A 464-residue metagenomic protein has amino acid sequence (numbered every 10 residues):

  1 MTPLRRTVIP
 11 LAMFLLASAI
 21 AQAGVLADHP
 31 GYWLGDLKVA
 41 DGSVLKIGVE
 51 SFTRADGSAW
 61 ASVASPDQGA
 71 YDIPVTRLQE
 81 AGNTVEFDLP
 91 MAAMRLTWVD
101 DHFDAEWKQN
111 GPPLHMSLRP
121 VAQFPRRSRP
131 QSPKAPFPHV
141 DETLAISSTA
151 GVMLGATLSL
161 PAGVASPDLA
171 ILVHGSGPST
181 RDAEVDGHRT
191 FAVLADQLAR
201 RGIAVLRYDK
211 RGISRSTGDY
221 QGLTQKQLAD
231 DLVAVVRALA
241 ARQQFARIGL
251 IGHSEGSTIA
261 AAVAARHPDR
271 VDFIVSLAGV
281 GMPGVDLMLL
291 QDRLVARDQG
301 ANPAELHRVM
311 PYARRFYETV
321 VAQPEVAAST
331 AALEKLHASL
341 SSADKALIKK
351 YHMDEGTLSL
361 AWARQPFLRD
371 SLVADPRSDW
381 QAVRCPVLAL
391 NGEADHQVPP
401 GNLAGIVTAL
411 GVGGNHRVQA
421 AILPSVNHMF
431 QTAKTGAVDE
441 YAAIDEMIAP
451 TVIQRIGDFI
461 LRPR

Functional and structural regions predicted by a protein language model:
G24-W98, W107-Q109, L169: Central antiparallel beta-sheet cores of small beta-barrel/beta-sandwich binding domains
F124-V164: N-terminal cap/lid segment of alpha/beta-hydrolase-fold proteins
S166-G177: Short beta-strand element of the alpha/beta-hydrolase
V193-R215: Conserved alpha/beta-hydrolase
G222-A241: Alpha/beta-hydrolase active-site loop
A238-A301: Primarily recognizes the serine-hydrolase "nucleophile elbow" in alpha/beta-hydrolase and SGNH/GDSL folds
L277-A382: Accessory cap/linker subdomain of secreted extracellular hydrolases
V383, A389-N391: Short beta-strand/loop motif that positions the catalytic acidic residue of the alpha/beta-hydrolase fold
